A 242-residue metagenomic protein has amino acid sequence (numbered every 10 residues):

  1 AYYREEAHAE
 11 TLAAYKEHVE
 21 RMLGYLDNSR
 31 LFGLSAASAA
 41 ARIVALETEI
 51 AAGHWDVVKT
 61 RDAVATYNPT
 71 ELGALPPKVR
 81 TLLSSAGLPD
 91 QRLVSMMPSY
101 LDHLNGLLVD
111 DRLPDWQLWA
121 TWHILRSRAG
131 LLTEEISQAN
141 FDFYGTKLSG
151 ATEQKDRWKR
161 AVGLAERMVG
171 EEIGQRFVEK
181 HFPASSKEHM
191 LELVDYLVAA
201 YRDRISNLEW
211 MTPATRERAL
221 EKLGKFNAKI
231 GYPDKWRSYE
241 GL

Functional and structural regions predicted by a protein language model:
A1-E192, Y196, P233: Noncatalytic, helix-rich "gating/capping" subdomain that lines the substrate-entry/channel surface of large enzyme
L34, V44, A51, E188-L242: Contiguous, non-catalytic segments that form substrate-binding/exosite surfaces or channel walls
